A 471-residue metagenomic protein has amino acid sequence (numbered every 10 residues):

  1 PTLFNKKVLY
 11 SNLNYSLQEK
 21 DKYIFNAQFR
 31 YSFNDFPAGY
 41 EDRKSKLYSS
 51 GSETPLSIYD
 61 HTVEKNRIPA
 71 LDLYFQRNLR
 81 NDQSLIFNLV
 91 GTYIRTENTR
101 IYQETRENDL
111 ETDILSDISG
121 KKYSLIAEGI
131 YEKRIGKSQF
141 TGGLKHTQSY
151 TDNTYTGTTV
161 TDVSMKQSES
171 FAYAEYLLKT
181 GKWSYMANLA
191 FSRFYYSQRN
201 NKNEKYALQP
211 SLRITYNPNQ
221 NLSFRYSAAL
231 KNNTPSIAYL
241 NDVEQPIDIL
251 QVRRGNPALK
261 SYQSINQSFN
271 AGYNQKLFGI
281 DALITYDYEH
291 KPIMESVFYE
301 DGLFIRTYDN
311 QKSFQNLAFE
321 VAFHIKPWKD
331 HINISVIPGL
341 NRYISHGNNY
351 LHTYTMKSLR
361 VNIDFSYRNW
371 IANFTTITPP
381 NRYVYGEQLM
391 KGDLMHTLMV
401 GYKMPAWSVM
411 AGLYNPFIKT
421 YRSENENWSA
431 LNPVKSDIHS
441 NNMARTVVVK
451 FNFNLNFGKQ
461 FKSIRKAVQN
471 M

Functional and structural regions predicted by a protein language model:
P1-Q275, G279-M399, S408, G412-M471: Primarily recognizes Gram-negative and organellar outer-membrane beta-barrels
K403: Conserved binding-pocket/active-site segment within a compact domain
